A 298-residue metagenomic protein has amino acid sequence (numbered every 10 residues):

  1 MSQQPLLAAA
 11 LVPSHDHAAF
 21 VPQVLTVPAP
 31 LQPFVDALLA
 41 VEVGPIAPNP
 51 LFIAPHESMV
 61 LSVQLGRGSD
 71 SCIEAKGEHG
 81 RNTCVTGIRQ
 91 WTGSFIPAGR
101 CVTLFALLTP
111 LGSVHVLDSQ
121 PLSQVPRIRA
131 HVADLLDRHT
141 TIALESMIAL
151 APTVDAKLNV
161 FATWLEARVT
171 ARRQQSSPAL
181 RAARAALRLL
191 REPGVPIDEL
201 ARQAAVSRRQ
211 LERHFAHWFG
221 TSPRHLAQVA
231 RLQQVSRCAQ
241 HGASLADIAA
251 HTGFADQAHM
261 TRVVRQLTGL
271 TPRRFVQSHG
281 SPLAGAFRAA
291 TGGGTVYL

Functional and structural regions predicted by a protein language model:
M1-R208, T221-S222, R237-Q240, S244-A258 (+1 more regions): Alpha-helical bundle regulatory/interaction domains
L211: Nucleotide/phosphate-binding loop and acidic/charged catalytic motifs in nucleotide-binding or -utilizing enzymes
F215-T221, V263-R273: A secondary-structure capping/hinge motif
